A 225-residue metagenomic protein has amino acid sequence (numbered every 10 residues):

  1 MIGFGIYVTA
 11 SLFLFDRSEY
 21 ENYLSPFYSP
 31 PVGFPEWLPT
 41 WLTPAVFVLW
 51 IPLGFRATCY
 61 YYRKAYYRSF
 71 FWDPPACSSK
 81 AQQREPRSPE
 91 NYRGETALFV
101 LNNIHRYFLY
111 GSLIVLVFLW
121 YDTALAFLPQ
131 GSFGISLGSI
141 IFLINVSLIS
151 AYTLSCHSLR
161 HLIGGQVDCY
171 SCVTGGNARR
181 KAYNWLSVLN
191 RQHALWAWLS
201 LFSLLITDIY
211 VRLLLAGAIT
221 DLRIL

Functional and structural regions predicted by a protein language model:
M1-L225: Membrane-embedded alpha-helical bundles that constitute the cytochrome b-like, heme-associated redox core of multi-pass
